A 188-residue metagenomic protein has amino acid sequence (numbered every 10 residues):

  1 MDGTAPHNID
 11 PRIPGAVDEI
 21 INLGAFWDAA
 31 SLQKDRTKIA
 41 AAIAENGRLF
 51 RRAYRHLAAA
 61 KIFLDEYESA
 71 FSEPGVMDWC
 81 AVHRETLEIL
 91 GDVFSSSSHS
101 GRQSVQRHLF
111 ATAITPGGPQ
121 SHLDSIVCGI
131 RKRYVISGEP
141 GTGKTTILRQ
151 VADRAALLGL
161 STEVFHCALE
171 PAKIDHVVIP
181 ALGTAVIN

Functional and structural regions predicted by a protein language model:
M1, Q120, G129-A155: Glycine-rich phosphate-binding P-loop
M1-A30, R154-N188: Conserved nucleotide-sensing/catalytic segment adjacent to the nucleotide-binding pocket in NTP-handling enzymes
T4-A5, A44-N46, V127: Long, low-complexity, Lys/Arg-enriched
I20-L49: Long, charge-dense
K38-H99: An accessory alpha-helical subdomain
D78, H83-V127: N-terminal pre-Walker A segment at the start of P-loop NTPase domains
Q120-D124, G129-I130, H176-G183: Accessory recognition modules or surfaces
